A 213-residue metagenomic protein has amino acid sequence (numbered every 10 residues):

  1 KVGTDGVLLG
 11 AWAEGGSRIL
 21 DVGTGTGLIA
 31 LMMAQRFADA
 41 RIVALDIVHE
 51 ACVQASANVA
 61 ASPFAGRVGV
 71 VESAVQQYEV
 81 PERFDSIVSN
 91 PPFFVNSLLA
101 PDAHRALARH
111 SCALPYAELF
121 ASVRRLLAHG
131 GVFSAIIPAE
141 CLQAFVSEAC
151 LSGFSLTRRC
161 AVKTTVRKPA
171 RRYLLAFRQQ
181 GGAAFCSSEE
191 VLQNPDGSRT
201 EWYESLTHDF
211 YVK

Functional and structural regions predicted by a protein language model:
K1-G15: S-adenosyl-L-methionine
V2, A113-A170, L175: Conserved Class I SAM-dependent methyltransferase catalytic core
L9, N90, L119, F177: Residue-level signal for inorganic ion chemistry
A11-S89, V95-P101: Conserved SAM/SAH cofactor-binding pocket of Class I
P91-E118, S122: Mobile active-site "lid"/loop adjacent to the S-adenosyl-L-methionine
R167-K213: SAM/dcSAM-binding transferase cores
